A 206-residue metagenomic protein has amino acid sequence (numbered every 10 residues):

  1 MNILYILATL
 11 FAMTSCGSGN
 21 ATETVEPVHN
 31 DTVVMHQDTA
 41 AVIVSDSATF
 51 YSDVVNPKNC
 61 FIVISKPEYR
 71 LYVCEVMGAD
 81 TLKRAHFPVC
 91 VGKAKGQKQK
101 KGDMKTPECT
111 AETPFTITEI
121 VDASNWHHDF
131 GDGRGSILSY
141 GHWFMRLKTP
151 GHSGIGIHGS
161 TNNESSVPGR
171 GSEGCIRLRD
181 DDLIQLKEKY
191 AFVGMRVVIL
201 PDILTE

Functional and structural regions predicted by a protein language model:
M1-T9: Sec-dependent signal peptide recognition, specifically the positively charged N-region followed immediately by
T14-S15: C-terminal motif of bacterial Sec signal peptides marking the signal peptidase cleavage site
S18: Short, conserved catalytic or interaction motifs in soluble domains
T22-V54, M195: Extracellular/luminal recognition modules and glycoprotein regions
Q37, F50-Y51, P57, T110 (+1 more regions): Exported/periplasmic cell-wall-interacting domains
V44-I155: Gly/Pro-biased beta-strand-loop elements
